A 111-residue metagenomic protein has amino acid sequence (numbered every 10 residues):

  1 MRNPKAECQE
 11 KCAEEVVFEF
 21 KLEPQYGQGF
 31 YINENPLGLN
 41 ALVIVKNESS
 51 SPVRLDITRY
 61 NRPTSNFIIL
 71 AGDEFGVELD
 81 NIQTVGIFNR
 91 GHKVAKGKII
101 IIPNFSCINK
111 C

Functional and structural regions predicted by a protein language model:
R2-E19, E23-Y26, H92-C111: C-terminal interaction-tip segments
A13-F18, P52, N61-I69: Surface-exposed loop/edge segments in extracytoplasmic proteins
Q25-G27, L70-E74, I82: Tight coil/turn sites that cap or link beta-strands
Q28-I32: Short, charged beta-strand/loop "edge" motif centered at a coil->beta-strand transition that forms conserved
N33, V43-S49, I87-G91: Asparagine-centered strand-capping/turn motif at beta-strand->loop junctions
P36-N40: Extended extracellular/luminal ectodomain segments enriched in beta-structured repeat modules
L42-T64: Short, surface-exposed beta-strand/strand-loop-strand elements in extracellular ectodomains
E78-V94: Noncatalytic modules at the cell exterior or secretory-pathway interfaces, chiefly beta-strand-rich lectin/adhesion
